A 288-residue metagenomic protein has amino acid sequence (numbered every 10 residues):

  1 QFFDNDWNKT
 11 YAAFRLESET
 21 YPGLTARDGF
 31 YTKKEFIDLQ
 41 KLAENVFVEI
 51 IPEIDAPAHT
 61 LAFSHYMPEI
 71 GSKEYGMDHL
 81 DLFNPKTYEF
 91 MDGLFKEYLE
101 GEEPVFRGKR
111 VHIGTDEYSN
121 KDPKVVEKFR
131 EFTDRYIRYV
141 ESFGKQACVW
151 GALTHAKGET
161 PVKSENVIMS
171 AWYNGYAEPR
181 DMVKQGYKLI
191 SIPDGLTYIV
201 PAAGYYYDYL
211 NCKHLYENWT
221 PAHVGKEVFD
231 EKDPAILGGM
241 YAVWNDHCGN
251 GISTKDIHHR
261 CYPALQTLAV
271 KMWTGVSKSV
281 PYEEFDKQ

Functional and structural regions predicted by a protein language model:
Q1-F143, A147: Substrate-binding cleft of carbohydrate-active enzyme catalytic domains
F3-N5, D55-H59, D116-Y118, A152-H155 (+3 more regions): Active-site beta-loop-alpha junctions enriched in small/polar residues
E17-S18, W150, I190-P193: Short, conserved beta-strand edge motifs with alternating hydrophobic and charged residues
F47-I51, G108-H112, Q146-C148, N166-S170 (+2 more regions): Structural preference for beta-strand elements that scaffold enzyme active sites
G93-E100, H155, Y176-A177, V224: Alpha-helical scaffolding within the catalytic cores of extracellular/periplasmic polymer-degrading hydrolases
S119-F132, E159-N174: Short glycine/threonine-rich loop-to-helix capping motif typified by GTGT followed within a few residues by an Asp-Pro
V149-A156, Y282-E283: Acidic carboxylate-rich catalytic motifs and surrounding loops in phosphoryl-/glycosyl-chemistry enzymes
E159-V167, N174-Q288: Flexible, acidic glycine-rich loops studded with aromatic residues
